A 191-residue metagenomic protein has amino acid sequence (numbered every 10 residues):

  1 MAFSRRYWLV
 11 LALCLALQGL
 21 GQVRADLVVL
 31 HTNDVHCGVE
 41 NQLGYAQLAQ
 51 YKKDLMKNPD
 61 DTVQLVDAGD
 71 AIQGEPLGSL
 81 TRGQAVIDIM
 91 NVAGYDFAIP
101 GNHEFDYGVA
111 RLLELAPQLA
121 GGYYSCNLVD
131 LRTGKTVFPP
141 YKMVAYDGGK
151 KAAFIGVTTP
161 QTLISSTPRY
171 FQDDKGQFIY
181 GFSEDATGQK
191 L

Functional and structural regions predicted by a protein language model:
M1-L9: Bacterial N-terminal signal peptides that target proteins for export
R6-Y7, G19, V23-A25: Positively charged, low-complexity intrinsically disordered regions
V10-Q18: Bacterial N-terminal signal peptides
Q22-L191: Acidic, metal/ion-coordinating pockets
